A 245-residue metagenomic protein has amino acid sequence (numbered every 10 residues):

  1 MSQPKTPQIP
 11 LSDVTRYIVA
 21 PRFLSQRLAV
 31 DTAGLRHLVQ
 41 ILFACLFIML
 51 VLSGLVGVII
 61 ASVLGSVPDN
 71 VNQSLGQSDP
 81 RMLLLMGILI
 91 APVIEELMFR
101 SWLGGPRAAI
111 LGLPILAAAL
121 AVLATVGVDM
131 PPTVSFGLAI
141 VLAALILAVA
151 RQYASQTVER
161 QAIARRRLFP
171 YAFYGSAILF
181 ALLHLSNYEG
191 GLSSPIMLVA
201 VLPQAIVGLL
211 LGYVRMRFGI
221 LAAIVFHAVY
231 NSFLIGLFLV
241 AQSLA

Functional and structural regions predicted by a protein language model:
M1-F43: N-terminal juxtamembrane cytosolic/stromal segments of multi-pass membrane proteins
V14, P21-R22, R27, D31 (+4 more regions): Hydrophobic alpha-helical segments of integral membrane proteins, encompassing both true transmembrane helices
V39, S78, M82, A162 (+1 more regions): Membrane-interface helix-boundary signature
Q40-I48, A91, A108: Alpha-helical transmembrane segments of multi-pass membrane proteins
L46-G65: Alpha-helical transmembrane segments of multi-pass membrane proteins
S66-R81: Perimembrane loop-to-helix junctions flanking transmembrane segments
G87-V93, L97-A245: Transmembrane helix-loop-helix hairpins at the membrane interface of multi-pass integral membrane proteins
